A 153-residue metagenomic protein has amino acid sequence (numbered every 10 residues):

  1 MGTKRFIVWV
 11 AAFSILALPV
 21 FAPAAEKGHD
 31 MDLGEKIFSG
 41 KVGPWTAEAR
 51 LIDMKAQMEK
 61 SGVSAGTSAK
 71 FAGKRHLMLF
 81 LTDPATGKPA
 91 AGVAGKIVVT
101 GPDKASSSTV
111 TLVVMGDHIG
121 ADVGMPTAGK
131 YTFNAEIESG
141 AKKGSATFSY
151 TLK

Functional and structural regions predicted by a protein language model:
M1-V10: Bacterial N-terminal signal peptides that target proteins for export
V10-P19: Bacterial N-terminal signal peptides
A25-H76: Beta-strand-rich domain onsets/edges
G73-A85: Beta-strand-rich structural segments
F80, V110-E138: Short, solvent-exposed, Trp/other aromatic-anchored flexible loops in extracytoplasmic proteins
A85-S106: Short flexible loop/turn segments that cap and initiate beta-strands
G144-L152: Edge beta-strands of extracellular beta-sandwich domains
